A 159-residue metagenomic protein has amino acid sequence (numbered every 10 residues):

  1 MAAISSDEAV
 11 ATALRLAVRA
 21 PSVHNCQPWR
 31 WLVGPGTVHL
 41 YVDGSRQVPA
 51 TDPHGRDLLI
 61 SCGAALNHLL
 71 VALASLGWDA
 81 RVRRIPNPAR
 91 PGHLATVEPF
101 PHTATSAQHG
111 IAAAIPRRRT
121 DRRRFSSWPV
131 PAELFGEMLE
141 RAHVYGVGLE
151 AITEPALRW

Functional and structural regions predicted by a protein language model:
M1-W159: Acidic, surface-exposed loops and disordered segments
